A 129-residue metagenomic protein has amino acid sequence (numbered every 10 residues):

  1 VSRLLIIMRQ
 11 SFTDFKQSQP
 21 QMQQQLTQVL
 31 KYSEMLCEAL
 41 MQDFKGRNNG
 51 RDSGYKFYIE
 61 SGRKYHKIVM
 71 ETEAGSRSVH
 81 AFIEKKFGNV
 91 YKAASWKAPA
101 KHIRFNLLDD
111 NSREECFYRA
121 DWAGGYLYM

Functional and structural regions predicted by a protein language model:
V1-T13: N-terminal amphipathic/basic-hydrophobic helices that include classical n-h-c signal peptides and signal-anchor
S18-D52: Short, non-transmembrane alpha-helical segments in secretory-pathway proteins
D52-S53, E115: Compositionally biased, flexible interaction segments
S53-A81: Exposed beta-strand-loop-beta-strand "reactive/processing" segments of non-cytosolic proteins
V79-Y91: A short, surface-exposed beta-strand/turn
N89-C116: A short, surface-exposed interaction/processing loop segment used at functional sites
D109-M129: C-terminal partner/receptor-binding element of secreted or periplasmic proteins
